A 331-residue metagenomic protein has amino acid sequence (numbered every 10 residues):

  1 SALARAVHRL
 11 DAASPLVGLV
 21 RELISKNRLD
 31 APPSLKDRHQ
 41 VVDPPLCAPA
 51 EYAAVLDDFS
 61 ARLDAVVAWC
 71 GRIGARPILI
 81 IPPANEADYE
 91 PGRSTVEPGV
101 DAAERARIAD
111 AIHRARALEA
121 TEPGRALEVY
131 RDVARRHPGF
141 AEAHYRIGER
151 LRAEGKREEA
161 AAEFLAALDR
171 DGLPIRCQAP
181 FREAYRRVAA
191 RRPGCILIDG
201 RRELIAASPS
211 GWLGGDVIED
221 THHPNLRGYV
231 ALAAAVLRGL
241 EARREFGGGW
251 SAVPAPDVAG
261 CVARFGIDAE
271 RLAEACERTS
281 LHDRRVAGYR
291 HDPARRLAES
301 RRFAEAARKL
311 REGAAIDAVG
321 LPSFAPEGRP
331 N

Functional and structural regions predicted by a protein language model:
S1-R187, R191, G200-G215, A242-R329: Serine-dependent acyl-ester chemistry module
C195: Short, conserved active-site loop motifs that form the nucleotide-linked donor/cofactor pocket
D216-T221: Short beta-alpha connecting loops at secondary-structure transitions that line or flank enzyme active sites
P224-R227: Accessory beta->alpha helical hairpin/"wing" motif in late/C-terminal subdomains of nucleic-acid enzymes
A235-R243: C-terminal alpha-helix
